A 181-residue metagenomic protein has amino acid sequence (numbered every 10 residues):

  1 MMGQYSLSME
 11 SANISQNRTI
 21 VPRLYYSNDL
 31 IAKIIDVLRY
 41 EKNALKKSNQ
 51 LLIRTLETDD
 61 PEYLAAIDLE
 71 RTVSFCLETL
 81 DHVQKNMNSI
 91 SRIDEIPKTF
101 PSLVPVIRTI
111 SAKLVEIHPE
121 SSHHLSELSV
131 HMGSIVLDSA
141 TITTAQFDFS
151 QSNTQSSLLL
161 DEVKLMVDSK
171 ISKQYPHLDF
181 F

Functional and structural regions predicted by a protein language model:
M1-Q155, L159-L165, S169-F181: Extended, charge-rich alpha-helical scaffolding segments
